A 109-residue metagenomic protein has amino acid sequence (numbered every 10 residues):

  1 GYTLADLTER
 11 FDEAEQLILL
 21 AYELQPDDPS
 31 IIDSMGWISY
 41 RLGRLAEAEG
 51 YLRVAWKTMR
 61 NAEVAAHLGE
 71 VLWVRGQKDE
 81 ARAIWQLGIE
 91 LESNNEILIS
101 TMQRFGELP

Functional and structural regions predicted by a protein language model:
Y2-T3, W37, E70, R104: Residue-level recognition of tetratricopeptide repeat
L7-L20, L42-V54, G76-L87: Structural signature of tandem alpha-helical TPR/SEL1-like repeats, specifically the intra-repeat loop/turn
P26, M59-R60, S93: Short coil turns that delineate tetratricopeptide repeat
I31, V64-A65, L98: TPR alpha-solenoid repeat register
W85-P109: C-terminal non-catalytic interaction modules
